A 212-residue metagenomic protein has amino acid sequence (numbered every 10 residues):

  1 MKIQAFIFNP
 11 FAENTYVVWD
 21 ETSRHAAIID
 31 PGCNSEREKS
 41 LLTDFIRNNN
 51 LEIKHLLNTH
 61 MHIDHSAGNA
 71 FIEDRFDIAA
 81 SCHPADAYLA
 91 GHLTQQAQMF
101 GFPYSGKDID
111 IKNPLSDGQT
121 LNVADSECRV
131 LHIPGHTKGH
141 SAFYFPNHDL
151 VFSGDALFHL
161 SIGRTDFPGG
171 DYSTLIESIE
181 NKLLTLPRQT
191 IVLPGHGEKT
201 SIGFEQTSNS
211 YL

Functional and structural regions predicted by a protein language model:
M1-N49, A142-S153: Conserved beta-strand hairpin/beta-sheet module of binuclear metal-dependent hydrolase folds, prominently
K2, S23-R24, E52-I53, D110 (+1 more regions): Short loop/turn motifs at secondary-structure junctions
F6-F8, D110-K112, H132-P134: Short Gly/Pro-enriched turn/cap motifs at secondary-structure boundaries
V18, T59, I133: Conserved S/T- and glycine-rich ATP-binding loop of Class I adenylate-forming
R24, C33-N34, Q96, T120-L212: Metallo-beta-lactamase
C33-N122, S208-Y211: Active-site HxH/HxHxD metal-binding segment of metal-dependent hydrolases
